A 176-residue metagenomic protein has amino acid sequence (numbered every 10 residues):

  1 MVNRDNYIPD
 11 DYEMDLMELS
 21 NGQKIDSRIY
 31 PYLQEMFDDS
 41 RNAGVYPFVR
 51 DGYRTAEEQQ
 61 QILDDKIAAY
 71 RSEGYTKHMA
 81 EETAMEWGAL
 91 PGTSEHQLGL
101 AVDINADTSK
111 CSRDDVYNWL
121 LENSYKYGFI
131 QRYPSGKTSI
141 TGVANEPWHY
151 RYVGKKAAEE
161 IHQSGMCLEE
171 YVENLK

Functional and structural regions predicted by a protein language model:
M1-K176: Extracytoplasmic cell-surface/polysaccharide-interacting catalytic and binding patches
